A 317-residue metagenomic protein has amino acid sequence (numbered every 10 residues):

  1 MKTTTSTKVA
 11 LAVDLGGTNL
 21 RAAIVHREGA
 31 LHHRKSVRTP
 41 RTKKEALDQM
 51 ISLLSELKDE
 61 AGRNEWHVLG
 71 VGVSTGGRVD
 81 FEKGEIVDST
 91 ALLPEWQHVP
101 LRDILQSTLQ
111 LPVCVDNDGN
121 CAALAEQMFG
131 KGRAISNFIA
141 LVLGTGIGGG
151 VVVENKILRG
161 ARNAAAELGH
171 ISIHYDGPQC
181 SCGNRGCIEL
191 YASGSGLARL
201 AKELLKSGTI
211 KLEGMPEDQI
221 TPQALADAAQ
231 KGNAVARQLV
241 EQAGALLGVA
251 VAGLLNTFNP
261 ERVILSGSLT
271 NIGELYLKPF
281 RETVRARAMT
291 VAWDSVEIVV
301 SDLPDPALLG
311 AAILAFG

Functional and structural regions predicted by a protein language model:
T4-D48, S52, E85-D88, N163: Short glycine-rich, Thr/Ser-proximal phosphate-binding strand/loop in the N-terminal lobe of ATP-dependent enzymes
L20, V25, I188-I264: A mobile "lid/hinge" subdomain adjacent to the ATP/sugar-phosphate binding pocket shared across diverse ATP-dependent
V25, C114-N117, C121-Q127, T270-G317: Glycine-rich phosphate-binding/hydrolytic loop that grips phosphoryl groups
L31-H67, D103, K231-A234, Q238: N-terminal phosphate-binding loop and adjacent alpha-helix
P40, K44-I51, H67-V71, R78-N137 (+1 more regions): Glycine-rich phosphate-binding loop and adjoining helix at the ATP-binding site of ATP-dependent phosphoryl-transfer
M50-V71, L109-V113, K131, S207-G214 (+1 more regions): Phosphate/pyrophosphate-binding loops at sites that engage ATP/ADP/AMP, CoA/4′-phosphopantetheine, polyphosphate
D103, S107, V113-G119, I173-T209: Glycine-rich phosphate-binding loop plus the immediately following alpha-helix
R133-Y191: Glycine-rich phosphate-binding loop of actin/hexokinase-like ATP-binding domains
